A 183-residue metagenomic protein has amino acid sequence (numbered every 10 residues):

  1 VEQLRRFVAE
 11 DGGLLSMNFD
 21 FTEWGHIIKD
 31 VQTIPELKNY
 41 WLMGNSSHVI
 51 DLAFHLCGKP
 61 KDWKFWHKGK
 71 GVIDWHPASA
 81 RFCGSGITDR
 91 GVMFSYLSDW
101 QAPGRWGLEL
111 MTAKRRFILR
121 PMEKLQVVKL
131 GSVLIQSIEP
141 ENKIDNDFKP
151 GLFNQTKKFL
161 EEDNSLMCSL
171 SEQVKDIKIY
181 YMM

Functional and structural regions predicted by a protein language model:
V1-D30: A contiguous active-site-proximal alpha/beta segment in oxidoreductase catalytic domains
Q3-R6, L52, C83, K158 (+1 more regions): Alpha-helical elements of Rossmann-like donor-binding domains used by nucleotide-donor carbohydrate transfer enzymes
N18, K61-K64, E109: Residues embedded in well-ordered beta-strands within globular domains across many folds
I27, V31, P35-A53, T112 (+4 more regions): Structured catalytic cores of enzymes that bind and process phosphorylated ligands/cofactors
K29-P103: Rossmann-like dinucleotide-binding domain that binds NAD(P)(H)
N45, D147-G151, E172: Soluble or luminal CAZymes and related metallo-dependent hydrolases
D74-P77, D89-N154: NAD(P)-dinucleotide binding in Rossmann-like oxidoreductases
K157-M183: C-terminal helix-rich "cap/oligomerization" subdomain common to oxidoreductases
